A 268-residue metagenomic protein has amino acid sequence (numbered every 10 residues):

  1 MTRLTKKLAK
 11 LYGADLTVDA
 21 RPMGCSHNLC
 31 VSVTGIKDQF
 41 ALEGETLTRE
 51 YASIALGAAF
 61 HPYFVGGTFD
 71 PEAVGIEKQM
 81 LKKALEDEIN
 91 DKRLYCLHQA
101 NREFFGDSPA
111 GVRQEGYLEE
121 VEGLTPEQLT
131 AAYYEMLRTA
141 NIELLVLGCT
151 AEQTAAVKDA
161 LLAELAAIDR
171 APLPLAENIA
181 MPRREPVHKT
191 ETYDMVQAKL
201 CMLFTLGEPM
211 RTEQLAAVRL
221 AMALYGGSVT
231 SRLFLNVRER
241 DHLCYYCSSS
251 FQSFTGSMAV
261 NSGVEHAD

Functional and structural regions predicted by a protein language model:
M1, N141, R170-S231: His/Glu-based metal-binding/catalytic segments typifying zinc-dependent metallopeptidases
R3-P172, E239-D268: Charge-rich, well-structured scaffold segments of protease-associated domains
T154, T230-F234: Internal amphipathic alpha-helical segments of the cytochrome P450 catalytic fold
R211-Q214, R232-L233, Y246-C247, D268: Extended hydrophobic-aromatic, low-complexity segments
M222-Y225, F234, R238, N261: Generic hydrophobic alpha-helical scaffold/packing signal
